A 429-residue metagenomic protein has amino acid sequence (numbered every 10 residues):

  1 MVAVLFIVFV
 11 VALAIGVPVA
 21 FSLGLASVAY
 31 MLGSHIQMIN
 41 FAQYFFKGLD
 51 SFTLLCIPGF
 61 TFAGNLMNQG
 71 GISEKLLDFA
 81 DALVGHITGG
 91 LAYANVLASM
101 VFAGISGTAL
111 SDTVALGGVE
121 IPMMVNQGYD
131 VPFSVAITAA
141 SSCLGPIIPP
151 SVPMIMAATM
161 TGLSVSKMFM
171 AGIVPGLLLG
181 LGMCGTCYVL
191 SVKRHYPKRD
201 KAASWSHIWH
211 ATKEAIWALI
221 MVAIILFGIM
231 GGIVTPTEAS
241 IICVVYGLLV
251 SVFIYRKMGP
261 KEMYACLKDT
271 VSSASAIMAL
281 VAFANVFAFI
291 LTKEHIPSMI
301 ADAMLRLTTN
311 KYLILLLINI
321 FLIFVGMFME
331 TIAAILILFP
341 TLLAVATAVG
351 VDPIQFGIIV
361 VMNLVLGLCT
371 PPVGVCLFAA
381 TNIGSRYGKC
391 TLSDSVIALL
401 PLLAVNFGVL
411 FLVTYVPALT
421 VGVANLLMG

Functional and structural regions predicted by a protein language model:
M1-G429: Alpha-helical transmembrane segments of multi-pass membrane transport proteins
